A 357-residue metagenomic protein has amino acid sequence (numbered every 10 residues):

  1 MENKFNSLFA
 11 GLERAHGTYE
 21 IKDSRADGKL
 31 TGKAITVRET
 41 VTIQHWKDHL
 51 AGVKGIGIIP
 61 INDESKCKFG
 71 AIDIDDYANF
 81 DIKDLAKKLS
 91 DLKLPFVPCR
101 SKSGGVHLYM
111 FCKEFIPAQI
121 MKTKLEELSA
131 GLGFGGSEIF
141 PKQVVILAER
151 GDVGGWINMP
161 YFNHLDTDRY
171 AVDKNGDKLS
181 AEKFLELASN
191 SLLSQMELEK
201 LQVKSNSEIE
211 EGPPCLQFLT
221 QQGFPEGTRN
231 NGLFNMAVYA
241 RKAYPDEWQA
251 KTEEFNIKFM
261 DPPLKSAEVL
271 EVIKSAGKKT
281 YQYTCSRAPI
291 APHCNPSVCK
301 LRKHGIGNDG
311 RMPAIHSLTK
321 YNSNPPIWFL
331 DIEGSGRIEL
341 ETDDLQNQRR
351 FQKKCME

Functional and structural regions predicted by a protein language model:
M1-F69, N79-K87, W156, Y161-H164 (+1 more regions): DNA replication initiation on ssDNA origins
G57-P60, P98-C99, A314-Y321: Short amphipathic beta-strand and strand-loop transition segments with alternating hydrophobic
I59-N62, F96-S103, E138-K142: Short beta-strand
S65-C67, S101-V106, G154: Short Gly/Ser/Thr- and Asp/Glu-enriched loop/turn motifs at secondary-structure junctions
I72: Active-site-proximal helix/loop segments of hydrolytic enzymes
D75-Y77, K87-S90, G104-M121, E126 (+2 more regions): Modules that initiate DNA replication and primer synthesis
D84-S101: Active-site-adjacent substructure of cysteine-protease-like catalytic cores
G133-Q202: Catalytic "initiation/cleavage/transfer" segments centered on a nucleophilic residue and adjacent nucleic-acid-engaging
